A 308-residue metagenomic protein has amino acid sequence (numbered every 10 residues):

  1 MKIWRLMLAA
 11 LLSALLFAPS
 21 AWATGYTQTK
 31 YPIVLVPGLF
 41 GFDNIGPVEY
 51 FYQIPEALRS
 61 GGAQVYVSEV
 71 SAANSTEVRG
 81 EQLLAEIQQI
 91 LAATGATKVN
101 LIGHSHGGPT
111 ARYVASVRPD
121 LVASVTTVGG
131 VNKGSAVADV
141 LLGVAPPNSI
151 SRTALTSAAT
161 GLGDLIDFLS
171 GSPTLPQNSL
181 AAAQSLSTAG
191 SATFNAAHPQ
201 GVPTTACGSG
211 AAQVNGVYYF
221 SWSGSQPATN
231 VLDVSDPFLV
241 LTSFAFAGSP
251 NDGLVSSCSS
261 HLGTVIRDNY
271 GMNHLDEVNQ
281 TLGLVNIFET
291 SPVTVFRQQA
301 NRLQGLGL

Functional and structural regions predicted by a protein language model:
M1-L8: Bacterial N-terminal signal peptides that target proteins for export
L8-L16: Bacterial N-terminal signal peptides
A18-S20: N-terminal signal peptide c-region/cleavage motif recognized by signal peptidases
G25-K98, P147, R152-L155: Active-site catalytic motif of lipid deacylating hydrolases and related acyltransferases
L35, Q53, S60, V78 (+7 more regions): Extracytoplasmic/secreted proteins, especially bacterial periplasmic and envelope-associated proteins
P37, V65, E81-G190, D252: Serine-dependent carboxylesterase/thioesterase catalytic core of lipase-like alpha/beta-hydrolase/SGNH enzymes
S170-N230: Serine-hydrolase catalytic core
T204-L308: C-terminal catalytic-base region of ester-bond hydrolases, centering on the histidine of the charge-relay
